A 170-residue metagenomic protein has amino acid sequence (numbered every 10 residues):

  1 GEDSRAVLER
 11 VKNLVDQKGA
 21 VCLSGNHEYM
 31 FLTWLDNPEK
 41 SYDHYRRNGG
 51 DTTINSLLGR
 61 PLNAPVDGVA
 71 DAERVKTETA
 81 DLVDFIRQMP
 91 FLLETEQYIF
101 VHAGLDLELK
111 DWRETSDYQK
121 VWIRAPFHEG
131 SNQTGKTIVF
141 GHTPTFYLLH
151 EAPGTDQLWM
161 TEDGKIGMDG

Functional and structural regions predicted by a protein language model:
G1, A20, N26-E28, A103-L105 (+2 more regions): Active-site metal-binding loops of divalent metal-dependent hydrolases
G1, F31-L32, E108, L148: Conserved protein kinase catalytic core
S4-P90, F127: Active-site neighborhood of divalent metal-dependent phosphoester bond hydrolases
N55-G167: Acidic, His/Gly-enriched loop-helix segments that form or flank divalent-metal centers in metallo-dependent hydrolases
